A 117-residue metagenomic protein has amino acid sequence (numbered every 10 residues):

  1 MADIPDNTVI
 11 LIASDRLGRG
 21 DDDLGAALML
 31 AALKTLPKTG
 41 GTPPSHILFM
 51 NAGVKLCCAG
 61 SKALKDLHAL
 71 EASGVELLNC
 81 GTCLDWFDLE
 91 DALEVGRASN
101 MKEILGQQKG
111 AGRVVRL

Functional and structural regions predicted by a protein language model:
M1-I12: SAM-dependent methyltransferases
A2-I4, G40-G41, L70, G106-K109: Solvent-exposed alpha-helices and their adjacent loops that cap or buttress functional pockets in soluble metabolic
L11-P43, I47-G53, C58: Conserved mixed alpha/beta catalytic, RNA-binding, or beta-rich assembly cores of soluble enzyme, regulatory
I12-D15, M50-A52, G60, C80-C83 (+2 more regions): Fold-independent oxyanion-binding glycine-rich loops and adjacent beta-strand/coil segments at enzyme active sites
G25-L30, S61-K65, V95-A98: Charged helix-capping and loop-helix junction motifs
L33, L64-H68, L105: Short amphipathic alpha-helical segments and helix-helix/interface helices
K62-L89: A glycine-rich helix N-cap at a beta->alpha junction
F87-L117: C-terminal structural segments of small proteins and small subunits
